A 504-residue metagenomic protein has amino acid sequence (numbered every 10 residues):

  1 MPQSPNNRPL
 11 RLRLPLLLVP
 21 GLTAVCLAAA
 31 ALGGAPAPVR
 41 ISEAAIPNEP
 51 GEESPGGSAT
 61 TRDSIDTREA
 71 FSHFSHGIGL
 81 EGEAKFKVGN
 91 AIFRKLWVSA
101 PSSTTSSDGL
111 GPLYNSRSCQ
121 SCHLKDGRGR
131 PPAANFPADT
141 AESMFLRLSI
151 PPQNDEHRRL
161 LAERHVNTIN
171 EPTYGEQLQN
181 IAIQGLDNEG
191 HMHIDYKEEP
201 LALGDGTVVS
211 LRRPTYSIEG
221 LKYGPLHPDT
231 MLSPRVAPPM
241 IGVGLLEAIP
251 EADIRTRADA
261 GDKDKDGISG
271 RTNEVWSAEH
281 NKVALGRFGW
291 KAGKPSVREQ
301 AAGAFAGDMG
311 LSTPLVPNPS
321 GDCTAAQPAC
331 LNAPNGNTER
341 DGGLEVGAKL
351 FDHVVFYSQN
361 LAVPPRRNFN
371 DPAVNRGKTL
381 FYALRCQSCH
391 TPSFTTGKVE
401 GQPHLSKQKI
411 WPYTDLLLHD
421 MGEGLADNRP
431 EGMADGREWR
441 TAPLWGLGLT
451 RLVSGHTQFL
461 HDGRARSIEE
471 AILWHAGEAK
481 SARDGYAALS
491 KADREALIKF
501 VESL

Functional and structural regions predicted by a protein language model:
M1-L12: N-terminal secretory signal peptides that target proteins for export/translocation
P2, A29-L504: Periplasmic c-type cytochrome electron-transfer domains
N6, P20-G21, S393: Intrinsic structural disorder/low-complexity segments
L12-L14, E495: Hydrophobic alpha-helical segments, especially transmembrane helices and their immediate juxtamembrane helical caps
P15-A30: Bacterial N-terminal signal peptides
